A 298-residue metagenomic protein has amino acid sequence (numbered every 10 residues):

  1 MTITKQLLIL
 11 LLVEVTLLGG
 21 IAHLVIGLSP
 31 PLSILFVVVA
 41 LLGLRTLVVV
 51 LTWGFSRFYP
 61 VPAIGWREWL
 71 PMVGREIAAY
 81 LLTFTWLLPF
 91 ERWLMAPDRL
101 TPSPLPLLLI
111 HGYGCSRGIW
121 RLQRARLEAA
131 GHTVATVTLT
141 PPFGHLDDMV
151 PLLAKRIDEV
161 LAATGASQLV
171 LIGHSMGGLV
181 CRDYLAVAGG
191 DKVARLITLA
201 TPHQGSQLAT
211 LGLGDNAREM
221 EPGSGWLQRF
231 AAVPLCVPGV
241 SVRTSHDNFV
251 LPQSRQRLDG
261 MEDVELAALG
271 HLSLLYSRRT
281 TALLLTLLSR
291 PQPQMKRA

Functional and structural regions predicted by a protein language model:
M1-L107, A298: Flexible, membrane-associating and regulatory peripheral segments of lipid-active enzymes
S103-L105, V233-G239, L258-E262: Short, proline-enriched alpha-helix->beta-strand connector loops that line the catalytic pocket of alpha/beta-hydrolase
L108-G118, L122, R126-C236, S241-V242 (+1 more regions): Serine-dependent carboxylesterase/thioesterase catalytic core of lipase-like alpha/beta-hydrolase/SGNH enzymes
H132-V137, D259-L272, L284: Catalytic histidine neighborhood in serine/cysteine hydrolases with alpha/beta-hydrolase-type architecture
L146, G270-R278: Catalytic histidine-centered segment of alpha/beta-hydrolase-like enzymes
S245-E262: Conserved loop-alpha-helix segment in the C-terminal half of the alpha/beta-hydrolase fold that carries the catalytic
L275-R290: Post-His helix in hydrolase/transferase enzymes
S289-A298: Generic C-terminal helix-cap and adjacent flexible tail
